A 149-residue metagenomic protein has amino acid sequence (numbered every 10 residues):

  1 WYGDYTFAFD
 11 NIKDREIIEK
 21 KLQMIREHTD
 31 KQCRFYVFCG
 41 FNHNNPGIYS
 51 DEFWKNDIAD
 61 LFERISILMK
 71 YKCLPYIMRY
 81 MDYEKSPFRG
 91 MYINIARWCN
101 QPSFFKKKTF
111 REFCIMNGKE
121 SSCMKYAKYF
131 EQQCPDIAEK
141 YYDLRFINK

Functional and structural regions predicted by a protein language model:
W1-P87: Conserved AdoMet/S-adenosylmethionine-binding subsite of the radical SAM
D60-F62, C73-K149: C-terminal accessory extensions appended to soluble enzyme cores
